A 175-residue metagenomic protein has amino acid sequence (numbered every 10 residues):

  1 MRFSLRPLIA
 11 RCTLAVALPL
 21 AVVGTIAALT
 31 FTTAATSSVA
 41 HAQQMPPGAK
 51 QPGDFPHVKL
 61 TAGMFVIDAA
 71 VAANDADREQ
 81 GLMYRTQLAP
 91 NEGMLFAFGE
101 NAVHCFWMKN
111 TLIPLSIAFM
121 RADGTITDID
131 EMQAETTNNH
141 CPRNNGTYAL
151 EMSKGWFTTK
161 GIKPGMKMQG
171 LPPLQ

Functional and structural regions predicted by a protein language model:
R2-T25: Bacterial N-terminal signal peptides that target proteins for export
F3, T36-S37, M152: Intrinsically disordered, low-complexity segments enriched in Ser/Pro/Gly/Ala and basic residues
P19, I26-T32, K59-L60: Short, amphipathic alpha-helical segments
A28, A34-A42: Boundary at the C-terminal end of the N-terminal hydrophobic targeting segment
H41-Q175: Compact, glycine-rich, soluble single-domain proteins
